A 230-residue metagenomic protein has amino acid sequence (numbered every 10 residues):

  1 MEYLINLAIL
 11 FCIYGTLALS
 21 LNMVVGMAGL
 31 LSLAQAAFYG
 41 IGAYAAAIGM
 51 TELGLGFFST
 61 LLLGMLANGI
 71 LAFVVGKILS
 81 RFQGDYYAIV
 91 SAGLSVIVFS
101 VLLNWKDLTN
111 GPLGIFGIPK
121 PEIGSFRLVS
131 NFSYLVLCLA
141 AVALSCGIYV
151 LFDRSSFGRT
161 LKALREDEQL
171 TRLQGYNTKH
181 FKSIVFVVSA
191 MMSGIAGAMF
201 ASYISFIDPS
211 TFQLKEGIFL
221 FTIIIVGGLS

Functional and structural regions predicted by a protein language model:
E2-L53, K77-Y87, S91, E168-L170 (+2 more regions): Single transmembrane alpha-helix segments in multi-pass membrane proteins
L7-A8, C12, A37-G40, F58-L66 (+5 more regions): Hydrophobic alpha-helical transmembrane segments
A8, S32, A45, A72 (+7 more regions): Generic structural signal for small/hydrophobic residues in well-ordered secondary structure, especially within
Y14, A43-Y44, M65-G69, A92-I97 (+4 more regions): Residue-level recognition of pore/gate-forming positions within transmembrane alpha-helices of multi-pass
A37-F38, V75-G76, S80-N104, F212-V226: Pore- or pathway-lining transmembrane helices of multi-pass membrane proteins that form conduits for solutes/ions
L61-L62, A72, S183-S230: Transmembrane alpha-helical segments in multi-pass inner-membrane proteins
L94-R127, G158: Extracellular/periplasmic helix-loop junction at the C-terminal end of a transmembrane helix in multi-pass membrane
V129-D208: Helix-loop-helix "hairpin" substructures at the membrane interface of multi-pass membrane proteins
